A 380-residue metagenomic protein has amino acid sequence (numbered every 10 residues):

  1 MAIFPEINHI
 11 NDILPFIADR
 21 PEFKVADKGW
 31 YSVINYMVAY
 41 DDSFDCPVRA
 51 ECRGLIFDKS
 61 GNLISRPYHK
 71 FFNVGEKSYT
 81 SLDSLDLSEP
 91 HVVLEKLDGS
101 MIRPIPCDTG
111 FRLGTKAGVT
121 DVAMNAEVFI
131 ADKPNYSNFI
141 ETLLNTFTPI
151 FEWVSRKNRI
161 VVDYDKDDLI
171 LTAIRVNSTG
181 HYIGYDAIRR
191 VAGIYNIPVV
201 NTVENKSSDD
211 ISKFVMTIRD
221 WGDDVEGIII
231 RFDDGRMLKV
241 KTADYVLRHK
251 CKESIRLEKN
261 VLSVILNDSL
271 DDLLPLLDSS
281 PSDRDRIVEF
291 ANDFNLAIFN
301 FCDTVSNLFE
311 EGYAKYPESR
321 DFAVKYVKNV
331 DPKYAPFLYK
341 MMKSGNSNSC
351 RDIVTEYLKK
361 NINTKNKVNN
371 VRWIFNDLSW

Functional and structural regions predicted by a protein language model:
M1-W380: Core nucleotide-handling region used for phosphoryl-transfer chemistry
